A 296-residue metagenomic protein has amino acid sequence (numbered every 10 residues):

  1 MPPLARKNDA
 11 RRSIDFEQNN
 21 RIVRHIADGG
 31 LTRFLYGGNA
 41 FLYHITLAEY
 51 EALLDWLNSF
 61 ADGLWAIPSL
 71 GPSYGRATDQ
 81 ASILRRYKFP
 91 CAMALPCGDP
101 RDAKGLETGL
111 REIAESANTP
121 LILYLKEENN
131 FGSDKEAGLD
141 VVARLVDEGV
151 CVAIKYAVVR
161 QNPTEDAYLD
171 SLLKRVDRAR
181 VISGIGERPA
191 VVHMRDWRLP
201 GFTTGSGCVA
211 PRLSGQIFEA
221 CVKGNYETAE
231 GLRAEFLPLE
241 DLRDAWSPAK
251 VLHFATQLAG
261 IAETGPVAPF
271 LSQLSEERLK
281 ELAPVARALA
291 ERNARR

Functional and structural regions predicted by a protein language model:
M1-E136: Active-site beta->alpha loop and helix N-cap motifs at the rims of alpha/beta catalytic domains
M1-K7, H25, G29-G30, A210-R296: C-terminal alpha-helical cap/extension of soluble enzyme domains
R12, I26, L57, I113 (+5 more regions): Conserved, mostly hydrophobic/aromatic
I14-E17, R21, A48, A52 (+7 more regions): Conserved active-site and cofactor/substrate-binding residues in soluble primary-metabolism enzymes
G29, A52, W56-F60, I83-Y87 (+7 more regions): Alpha-helical structural signal in soluble globular domains
E127-W246: Catalytic alpha/beta core domains of metabolic enzymes, predominantly
